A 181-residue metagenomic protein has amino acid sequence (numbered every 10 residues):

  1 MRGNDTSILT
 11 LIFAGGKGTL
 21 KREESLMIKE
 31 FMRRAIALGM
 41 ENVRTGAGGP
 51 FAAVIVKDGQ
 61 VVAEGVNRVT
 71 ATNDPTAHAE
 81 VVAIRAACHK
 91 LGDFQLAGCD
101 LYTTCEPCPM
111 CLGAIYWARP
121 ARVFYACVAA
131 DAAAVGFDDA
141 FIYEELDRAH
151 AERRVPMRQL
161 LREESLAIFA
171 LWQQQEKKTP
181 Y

Functional and structural regions predicted by a protein language model:
I8, I12, K21-R44, P107 (+1 more regions): Zinc-dependent deaminase
F51-V56: Short beta-strand scaffold segments in enzyme catalytic cores
A63-G65: Short hydrophobic alpha-helix segments
V69-A71: A short acidic/small-residue loop/turn micro-motif
T76-A77, I84-A118: Helix-adjacent hinge/juxtasegments
